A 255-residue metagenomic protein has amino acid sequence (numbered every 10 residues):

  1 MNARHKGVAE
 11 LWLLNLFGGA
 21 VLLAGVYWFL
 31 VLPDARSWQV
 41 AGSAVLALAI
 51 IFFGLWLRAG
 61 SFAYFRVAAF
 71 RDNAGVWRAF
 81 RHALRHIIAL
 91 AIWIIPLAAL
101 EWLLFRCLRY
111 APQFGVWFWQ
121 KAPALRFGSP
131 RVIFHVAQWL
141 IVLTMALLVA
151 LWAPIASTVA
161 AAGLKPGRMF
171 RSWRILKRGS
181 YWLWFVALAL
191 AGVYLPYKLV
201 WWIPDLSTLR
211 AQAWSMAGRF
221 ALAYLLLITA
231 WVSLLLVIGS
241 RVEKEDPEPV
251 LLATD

Functional and structural regions predicted by a protein language model:
M1-F170, R174-D255: Hydrophobic alpha-helical membrane segments
